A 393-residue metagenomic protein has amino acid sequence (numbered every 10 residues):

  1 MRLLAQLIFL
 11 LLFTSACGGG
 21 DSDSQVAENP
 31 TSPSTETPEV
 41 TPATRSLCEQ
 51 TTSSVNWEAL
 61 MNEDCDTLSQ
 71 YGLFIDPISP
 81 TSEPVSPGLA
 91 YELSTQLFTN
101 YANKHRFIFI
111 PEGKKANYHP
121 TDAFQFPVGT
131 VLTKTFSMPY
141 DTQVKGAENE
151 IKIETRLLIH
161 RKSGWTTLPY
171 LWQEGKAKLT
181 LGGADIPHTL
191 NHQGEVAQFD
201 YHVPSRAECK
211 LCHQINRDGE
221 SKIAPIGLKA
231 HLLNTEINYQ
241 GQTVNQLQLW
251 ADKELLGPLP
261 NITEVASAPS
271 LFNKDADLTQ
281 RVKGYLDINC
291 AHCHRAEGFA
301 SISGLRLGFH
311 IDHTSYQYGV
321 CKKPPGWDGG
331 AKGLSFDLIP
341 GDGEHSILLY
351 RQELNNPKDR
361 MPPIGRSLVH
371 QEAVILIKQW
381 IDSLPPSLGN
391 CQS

Functional and structural regions predicted by a protein language model:
R2-L10: Sec-dependent signal peptide recognition, specifically the positively charged N-region followed immediately by
T14-A16: C-terminal motif of bacterial Sec signal peptides marking the signal peptidase cleavage site
G18-D21: Bacterial signal peptide processing site
N29, S34-H105: N-terminal pre-domain segments of enzymes
L97-T99, N103-G284: Extended surface/linker regions that mediate inter-domain or inter-protein docking in multi-component redox
E208, N289, R360: The −1 position to Zn-ligating cysteines in a subset of zinc-ribbon hairpins
E220-I226, R295-R306: Short conserved catalytic/interaction loops centered on acidic-Pro-aromatic/His motifs
T235-V282, H292-G298, R306-Q392: Electron-transfer interface patches adjacent to heme c in soluble/periplasmic c-type cytochromes and di-/multiheme
